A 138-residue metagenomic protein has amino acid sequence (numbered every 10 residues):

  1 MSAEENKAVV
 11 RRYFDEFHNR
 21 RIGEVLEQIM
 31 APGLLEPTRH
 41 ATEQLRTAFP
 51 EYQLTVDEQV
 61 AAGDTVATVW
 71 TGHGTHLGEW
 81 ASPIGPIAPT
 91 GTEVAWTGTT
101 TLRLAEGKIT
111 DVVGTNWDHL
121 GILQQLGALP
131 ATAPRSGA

Functional and structural regions predicted by a protein language model:
M1-A138: C-terminal and inter-domain tail/linker signature
